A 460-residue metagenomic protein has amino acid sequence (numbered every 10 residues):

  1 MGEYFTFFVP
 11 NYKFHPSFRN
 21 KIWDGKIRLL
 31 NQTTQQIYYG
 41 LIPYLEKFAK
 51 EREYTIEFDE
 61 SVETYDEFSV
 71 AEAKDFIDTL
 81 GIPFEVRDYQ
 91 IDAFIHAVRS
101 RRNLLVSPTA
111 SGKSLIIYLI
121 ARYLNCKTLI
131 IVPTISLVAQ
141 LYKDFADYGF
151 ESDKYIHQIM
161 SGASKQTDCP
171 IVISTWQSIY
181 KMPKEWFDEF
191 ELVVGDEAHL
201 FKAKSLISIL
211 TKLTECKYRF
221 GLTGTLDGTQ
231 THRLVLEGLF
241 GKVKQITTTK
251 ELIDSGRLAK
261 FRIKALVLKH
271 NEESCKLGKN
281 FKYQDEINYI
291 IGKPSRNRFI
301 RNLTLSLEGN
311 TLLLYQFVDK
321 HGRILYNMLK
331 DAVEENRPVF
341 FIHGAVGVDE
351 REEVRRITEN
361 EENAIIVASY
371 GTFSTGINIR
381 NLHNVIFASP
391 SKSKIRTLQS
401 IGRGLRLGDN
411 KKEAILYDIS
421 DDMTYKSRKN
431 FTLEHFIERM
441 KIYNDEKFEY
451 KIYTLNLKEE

Functional and structural regions predicted by a protein language model:
R99-A121: Walker A/P-loop
K127-V138, Y289-L329, Y443: Conserved strand-helix element at the start of the C-terminal RecA-like helicase core
S136-M160, A332-V333: Conserved helix-turn-beta segment of the N-terminal RecA-like "Helicase ATP-binding" lobe in SF1/SF2 helicases
A139, Y155-Q166, R323-I324, R337-S374: Conserved helicase ATPase core of P-loop NTP-dependent helicases/translocases
F190-E191, A368, I377-P390, Q399 (+1 more regions): A short beta-strand element within the Helicase C-terminal
H199-K264, Y443: Post-DEXD/H (motif II) to motif III coupling segment of the RecA-like Helicase ATP-binding lobe
T247-T311: Conserved interdomain linker/interface between the two RecA-like ATPase lobes of SF2 helicase motors
R403-I437: Conserved segment of the helicase C-terminal RecA-like domain
